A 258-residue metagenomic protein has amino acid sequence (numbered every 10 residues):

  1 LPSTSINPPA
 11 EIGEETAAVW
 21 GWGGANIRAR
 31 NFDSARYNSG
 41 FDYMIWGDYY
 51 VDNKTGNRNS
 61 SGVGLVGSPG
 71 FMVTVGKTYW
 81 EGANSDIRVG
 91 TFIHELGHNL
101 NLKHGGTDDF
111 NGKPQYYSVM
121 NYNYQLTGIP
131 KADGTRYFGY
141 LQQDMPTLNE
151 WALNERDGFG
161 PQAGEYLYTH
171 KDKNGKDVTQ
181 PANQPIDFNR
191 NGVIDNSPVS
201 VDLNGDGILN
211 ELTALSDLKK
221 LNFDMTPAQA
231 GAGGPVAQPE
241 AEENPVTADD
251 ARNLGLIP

Functional and structural regions predicted by a protein language model:
L1-Y117, N121-L126, H170-P185, S197-S200 (+2 more regions): Active-site-proximal segment of zinc-dependent metalloprotease catalytic domains
Y79-G90, G105-P258: Replace "(M1/M4/M9/M12/WLM)" with "(e.g., M1/M4/M8/M9/M12/M26/WLM)" and add "not limited to" to clarify scope
